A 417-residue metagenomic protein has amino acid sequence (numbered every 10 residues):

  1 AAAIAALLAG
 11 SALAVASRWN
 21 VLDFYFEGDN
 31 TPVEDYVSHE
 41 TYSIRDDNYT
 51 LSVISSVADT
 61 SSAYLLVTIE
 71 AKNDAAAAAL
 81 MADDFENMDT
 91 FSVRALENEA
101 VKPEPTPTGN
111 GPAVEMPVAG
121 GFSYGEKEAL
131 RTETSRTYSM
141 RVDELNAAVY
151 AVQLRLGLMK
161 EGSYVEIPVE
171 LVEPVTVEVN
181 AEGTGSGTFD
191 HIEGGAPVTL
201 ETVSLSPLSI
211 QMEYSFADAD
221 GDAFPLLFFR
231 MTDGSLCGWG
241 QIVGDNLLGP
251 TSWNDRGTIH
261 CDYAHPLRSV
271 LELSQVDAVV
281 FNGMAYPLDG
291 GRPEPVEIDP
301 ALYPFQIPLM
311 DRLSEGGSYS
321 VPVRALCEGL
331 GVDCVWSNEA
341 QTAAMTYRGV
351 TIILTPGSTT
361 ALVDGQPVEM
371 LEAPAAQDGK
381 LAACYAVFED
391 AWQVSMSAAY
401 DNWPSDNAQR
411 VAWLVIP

Functional and structural regions predicted by a protein language model:
A1-A16: Internal signal-anchor transmembrane helix that establishes type II topology
A9-G10, T132, F229, G249-P250 (+5 more regions): Generic detector of low-complexity/intrinsically disordered segments and short hydrophobic N-terminal stretches
L13-D299: Alpha-helical, hydrophobic structural elements that either
G290-P417: Primary recognition of N-terminal secretory signal peptides and signal-anchoring hydrophobic helices
